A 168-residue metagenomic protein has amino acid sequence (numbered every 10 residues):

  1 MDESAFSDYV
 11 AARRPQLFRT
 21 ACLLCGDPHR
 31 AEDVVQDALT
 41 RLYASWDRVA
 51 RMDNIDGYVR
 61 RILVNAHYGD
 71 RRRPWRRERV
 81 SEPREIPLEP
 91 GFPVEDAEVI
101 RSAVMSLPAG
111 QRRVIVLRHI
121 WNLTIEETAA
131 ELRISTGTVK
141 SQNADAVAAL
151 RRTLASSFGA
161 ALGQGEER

Functional and structural regions predicted by a protein language model:
M1-R19, H29-E32: A short, charge-rich alpha-helical start-of-domain segment used by transcription regulators
D8, R73-M105: Acidic, proline/glycine-rich intrinsically disordered inter-domain spacer in sigma factors
R14, F18, L39, P108 (+2 more regions): C-terminal flanking helix
F18, P28-S45: Conserved RNAP core-binding helix
D33-T40, D53-N65: Structural recognition of an alpha-helix C-terminal capping motif at a helix-to-coil junction
D47-R51, R61-E82, P93: Arg/Lys-rich amphipathic alpha helix in sigma70-family domain 2
V64, Y68, L132-F158: DNA-recognition helix of helix-turn-helix
V114-R118: A short pre-motif secondary-structure segment
